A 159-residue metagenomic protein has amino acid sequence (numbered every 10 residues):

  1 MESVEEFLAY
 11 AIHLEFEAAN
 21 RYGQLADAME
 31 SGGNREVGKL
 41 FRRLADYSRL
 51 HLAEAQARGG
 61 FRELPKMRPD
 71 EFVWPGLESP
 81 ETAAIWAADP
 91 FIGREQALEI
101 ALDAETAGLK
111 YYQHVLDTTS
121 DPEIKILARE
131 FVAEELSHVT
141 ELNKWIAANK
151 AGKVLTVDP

Functional and structural regions predicted by a protein language model:
M1-P159: Non-heme di-metal
